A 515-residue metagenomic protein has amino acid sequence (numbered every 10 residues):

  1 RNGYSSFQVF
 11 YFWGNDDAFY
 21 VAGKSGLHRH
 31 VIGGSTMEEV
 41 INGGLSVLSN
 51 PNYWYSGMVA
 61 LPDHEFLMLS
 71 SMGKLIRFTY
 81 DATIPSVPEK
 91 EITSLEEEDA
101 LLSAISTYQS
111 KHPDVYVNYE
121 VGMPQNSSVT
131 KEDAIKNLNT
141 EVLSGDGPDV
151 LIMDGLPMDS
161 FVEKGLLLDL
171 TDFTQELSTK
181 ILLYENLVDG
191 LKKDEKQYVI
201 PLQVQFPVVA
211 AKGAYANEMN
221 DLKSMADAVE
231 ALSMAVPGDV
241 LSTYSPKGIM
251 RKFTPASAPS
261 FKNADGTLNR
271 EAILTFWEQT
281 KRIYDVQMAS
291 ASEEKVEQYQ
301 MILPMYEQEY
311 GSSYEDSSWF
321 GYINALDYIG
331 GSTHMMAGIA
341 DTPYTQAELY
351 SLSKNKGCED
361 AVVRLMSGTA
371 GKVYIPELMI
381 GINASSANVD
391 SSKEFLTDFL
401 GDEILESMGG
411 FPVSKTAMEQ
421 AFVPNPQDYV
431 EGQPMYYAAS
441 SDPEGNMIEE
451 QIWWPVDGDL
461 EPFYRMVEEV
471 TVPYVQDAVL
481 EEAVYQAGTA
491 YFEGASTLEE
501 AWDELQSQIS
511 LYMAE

Functional and structural regions predicted by a protein language model:
N2-P157, Q486, S496-E515: Conserved N-terminal structural module of periplasmic/extracytoplasmic solute-binding proteins
P113-Y116, G145-D149, K196-Q197, M234-D239 (+3 more regions): Loop/turn elements at helix/coil->beta-strand transitions in domains of secreted/extracellular proteins
S127-L167, L182-V199, E230, I323-D327 (+1 more regions): Pocket-flanking alpha-helical
G155-V208, E218, K223-S224, E359-L365: Hinge/lid segment of periplasmic solute-binding proteins
K192-G311, A384-D390, T497-E500: Helix-loop-helix "hinge/cap" segment bordering the ligand-binding cleft or interdomain interface
M234-P237, T397-P434: Periplasmic-binding protein-like
D285-E394: Extracytoplasmic/periplasmic substrate-binding proteins
Y374, P434-I509, M513: C-terminal capping/gating helix-and-loop segments adjacent to ligand/active sites or protein-protein/ligand interfaces
